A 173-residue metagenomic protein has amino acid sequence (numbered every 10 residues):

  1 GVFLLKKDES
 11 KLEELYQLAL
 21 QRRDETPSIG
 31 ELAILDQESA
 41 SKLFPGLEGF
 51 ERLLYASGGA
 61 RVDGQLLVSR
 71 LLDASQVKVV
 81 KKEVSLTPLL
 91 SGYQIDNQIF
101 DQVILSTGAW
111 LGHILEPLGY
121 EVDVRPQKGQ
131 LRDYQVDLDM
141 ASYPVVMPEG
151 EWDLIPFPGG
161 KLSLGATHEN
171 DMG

Functional and structural regions predicted by a protein language model:
G1-L43: Dinucleotide-binding Rossmann-like beta1-alpha1 core, especially the glycine-rich loop that anchors the ADP
L5, L86, D153-P156: A structural signal for short hydrophobic beta-strand segments in well-ordered beta-sheet cores
L5-E14, L54-R70: Short beta-strand to alpha-helix junction loop
K11-L12, V62, L86, W110-H113 (+1 more regions): Glycine-rich nucleotide phosphate-binding loop and flanking beta-alpha elements of Rossmann-like dinucleotide-binding
A60, K78-Q94: A conserved short coil-to-beta-strand element within the FAD-binding core of flavoproteins
V68-K78: N-terminal Rossmann-like dinucleotide/flavin-binding domain of flavoprotein oxidoreductases that bind FAD/FMN
Q98-W110: Short hydrophobic core segments
T107-G173: Active-site substrate-recognition segment that forms the wall of the catalytic cavity or substrate channel
